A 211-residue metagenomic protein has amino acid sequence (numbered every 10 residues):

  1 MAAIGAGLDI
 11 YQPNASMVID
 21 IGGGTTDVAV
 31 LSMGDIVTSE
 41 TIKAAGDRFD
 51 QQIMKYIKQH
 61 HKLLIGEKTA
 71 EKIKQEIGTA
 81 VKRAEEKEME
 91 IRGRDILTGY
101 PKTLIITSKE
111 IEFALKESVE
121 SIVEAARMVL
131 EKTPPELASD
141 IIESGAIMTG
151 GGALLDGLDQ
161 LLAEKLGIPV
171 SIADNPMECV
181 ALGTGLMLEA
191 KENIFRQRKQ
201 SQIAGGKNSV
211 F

Functional and structural regions predicted by a protein language model:
M1-I19, G185-E189, N193: Conserved phosphate-binding catalytic cores of ATP/NTP-utilizing and phosphoryl-transfer enzymes
D9, A114-I142, M187-A190: Phosphate/ATP-binding catalytic cores across multiple sugar-kinase/actin-like superfamilies, primarily ASKHA
Y11, V18-T25, L31-D35, A45-D47 (+4 more regions): A short acidic Gly-Thr/Ser loop motif
M33-K116: Phosphate-binding glycine-rich/basic clefts of nucleotide- and phosphate-handling proteins, predominantly
D35-V37, S139-S144, L166-P169: Short, surface-exposed connector motifs at secondary-structure boundaries
G66, A70, L186-F211: Acidic, glycine/GT-rich loop-and beta-edge segments that sit at the periphery of enzyme/chaperone cores
A138-L162: Glycine-rich phosphate-binding loops at beta-strand->alpha-helix junctions
Q160-G185, I194: Conserved phosphate-binding/catalytic loops in two-lobed NTP-binding clefts
